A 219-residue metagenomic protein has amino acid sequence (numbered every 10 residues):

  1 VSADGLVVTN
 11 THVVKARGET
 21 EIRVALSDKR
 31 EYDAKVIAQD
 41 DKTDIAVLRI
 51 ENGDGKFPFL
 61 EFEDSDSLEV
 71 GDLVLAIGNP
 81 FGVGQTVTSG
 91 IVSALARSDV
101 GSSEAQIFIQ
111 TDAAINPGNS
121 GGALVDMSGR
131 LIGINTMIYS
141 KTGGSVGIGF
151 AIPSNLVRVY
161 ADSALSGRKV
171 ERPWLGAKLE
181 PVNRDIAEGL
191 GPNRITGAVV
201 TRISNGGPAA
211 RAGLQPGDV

Functional and structural regions predicted by a protein language model:
V1-A212: Serine-dependent protease modules
G217: Conserved catalytic motifs of ABC-family nucleotide-binding domains
